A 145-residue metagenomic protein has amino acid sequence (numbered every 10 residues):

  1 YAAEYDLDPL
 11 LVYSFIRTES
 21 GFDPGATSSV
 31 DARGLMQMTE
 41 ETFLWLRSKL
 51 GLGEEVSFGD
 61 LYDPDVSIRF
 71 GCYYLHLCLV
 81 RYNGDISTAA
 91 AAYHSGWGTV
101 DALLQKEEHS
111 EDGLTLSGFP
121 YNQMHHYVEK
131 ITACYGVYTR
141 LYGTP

Functional and structural regions predicted by a protein language model:
Y1-P145: Catalytic glycan-binding domains that act on GlcNAc-containing polysaccharides
